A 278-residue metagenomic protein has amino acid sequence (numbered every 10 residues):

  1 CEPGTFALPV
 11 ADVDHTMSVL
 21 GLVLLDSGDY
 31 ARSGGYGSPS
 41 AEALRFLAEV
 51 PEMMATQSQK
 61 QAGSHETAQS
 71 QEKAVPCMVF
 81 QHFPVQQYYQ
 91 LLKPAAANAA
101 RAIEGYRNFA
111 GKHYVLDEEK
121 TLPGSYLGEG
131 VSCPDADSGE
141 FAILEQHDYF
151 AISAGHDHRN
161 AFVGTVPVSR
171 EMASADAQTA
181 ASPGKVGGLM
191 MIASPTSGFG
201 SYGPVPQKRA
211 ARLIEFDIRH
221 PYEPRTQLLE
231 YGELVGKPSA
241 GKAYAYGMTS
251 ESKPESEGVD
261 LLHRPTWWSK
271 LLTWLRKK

Functional and structural regions predicted by a protein language model:
C1-Q71, M191: Extended active-site neighborhood of metal-dependent phosphoesterases/phosphodiesterases
C1-T5, R101, D117-K120, T196: Active-site neighborhood of divalent metal-dependent phosphoester/pyrophosphate hydrolases
E2-G4, S18-G21, V75, D148 (+2 more regions): Residues that flank catalytic or metal-binding motifs in active/ligand-binding sites
A7, G21-L24, P76-F80, F150-A154 (+2 more regions): Structural recognition of the beta-strand scaffold that forms the well-ordered cores of secreted hydrolase catalytic
A7-D12, Y126, V131-S132, G139-A142 (+2 more regions): Binuclear metal-dependent phosphoesterase catalytic core
Y30-S33, F83-Y89, Y149-T165, F199-S201: Active-site environment of divalent metal-dependent phosphoester hydrolases
S38-F46, V75, S132-D137, P206: Soluble or luminal CAZymes and related metallo-dependent hydrolases
S64, S70-D148: Active-site-proximal segments of metal-dependent phosphoesterases and phosphodiesterases across multiple
